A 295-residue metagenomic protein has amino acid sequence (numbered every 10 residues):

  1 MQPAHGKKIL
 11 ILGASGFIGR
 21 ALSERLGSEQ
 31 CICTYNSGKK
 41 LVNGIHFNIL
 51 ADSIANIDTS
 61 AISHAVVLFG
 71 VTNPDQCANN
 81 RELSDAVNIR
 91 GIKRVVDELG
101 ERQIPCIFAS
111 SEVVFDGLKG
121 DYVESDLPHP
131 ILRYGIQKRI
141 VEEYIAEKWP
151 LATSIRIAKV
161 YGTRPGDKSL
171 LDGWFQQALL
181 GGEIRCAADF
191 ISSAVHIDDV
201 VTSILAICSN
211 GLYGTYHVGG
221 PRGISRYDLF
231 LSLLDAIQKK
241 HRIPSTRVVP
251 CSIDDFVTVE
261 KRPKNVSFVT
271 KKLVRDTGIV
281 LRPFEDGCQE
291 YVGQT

Functional and structural regions predicted by a protein language model:
P3-S28: N-terminal Rossmann NAD(P)H-binding glycine-rich loop of SDR-like oxidoreductase domains
F47-V87: NAD(P)H-binding glycine-rich loop region in Rossmannoid oxidoreductase-like domains and their noncatalytic homologs
N79-I107, R139: NAD(P)-cofactor binding segment of oxidoreductase domains
A86, G91, V114-I155, V160-Y161: Catalytic helix-loop patch of NAD(P)-dependent Rossmann-fold dehydrogenases
E143-S192, D199: NAD(P)-dependent short-chain dehydrogenase/reductase
G173-I184, S192-V218, G223, Q238: Alpha-helical substrate-binding/gating segment
I197, S225-L231, P250-V292: Conserved C-terminal active-site "lid" loop/helix of NAD(P)H-dependent oxidoreductases that clamps the redox cofactor
N210-V259: Mid/C-terminal beta-alpha module of Rossmann-like enzyme folds, strongest in SDR-family dehydrogenases/epimerases
